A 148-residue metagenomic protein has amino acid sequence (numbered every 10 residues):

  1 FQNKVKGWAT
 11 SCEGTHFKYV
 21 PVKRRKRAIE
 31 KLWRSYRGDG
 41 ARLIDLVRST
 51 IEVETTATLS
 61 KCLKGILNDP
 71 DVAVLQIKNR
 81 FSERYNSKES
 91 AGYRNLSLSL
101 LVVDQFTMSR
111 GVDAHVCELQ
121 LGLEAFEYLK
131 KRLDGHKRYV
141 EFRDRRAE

Functional and structural regions predicted by a protein language model:
F1-R37: Surface-exposed, low-hydrophobicity interaction/linker segments
L32-E148: Long beta-strand-rich cores associated with HINT superfamily self-processing modules
